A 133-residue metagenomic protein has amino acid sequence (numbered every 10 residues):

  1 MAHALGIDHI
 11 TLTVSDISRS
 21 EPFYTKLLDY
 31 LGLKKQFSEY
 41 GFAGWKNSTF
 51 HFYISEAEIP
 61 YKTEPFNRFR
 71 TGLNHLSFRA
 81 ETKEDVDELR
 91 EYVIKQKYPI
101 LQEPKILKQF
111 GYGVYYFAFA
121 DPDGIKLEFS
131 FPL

Functional and structural regions predicted by a protein language model:
M1-E21, L76: N-terminal beta-strand motif that seeds the catalytic metal site of vicinal oxygen chelate
A2, D8, E56, E81 (+3 more regions): Long, contiguous binding/interaction regions
A2, N47-E81, D87-E88: Long, continuous compositionally biased terminal/linker segments
T11, G32-F37, K105-L107, F131-L133: Conserved catalytic-core motifs of GNAT/GCN5-like acyltransferases
T13-E58: Core segments of cupin and vicinal oxygen chelate
V14-R19, S77-D123: Vicinal oxygen chelate
E39-G41, N74, Y115: Residue-level marker for the onset of beta-strands and adjacent loop->beta junctions in well-ordered domains
